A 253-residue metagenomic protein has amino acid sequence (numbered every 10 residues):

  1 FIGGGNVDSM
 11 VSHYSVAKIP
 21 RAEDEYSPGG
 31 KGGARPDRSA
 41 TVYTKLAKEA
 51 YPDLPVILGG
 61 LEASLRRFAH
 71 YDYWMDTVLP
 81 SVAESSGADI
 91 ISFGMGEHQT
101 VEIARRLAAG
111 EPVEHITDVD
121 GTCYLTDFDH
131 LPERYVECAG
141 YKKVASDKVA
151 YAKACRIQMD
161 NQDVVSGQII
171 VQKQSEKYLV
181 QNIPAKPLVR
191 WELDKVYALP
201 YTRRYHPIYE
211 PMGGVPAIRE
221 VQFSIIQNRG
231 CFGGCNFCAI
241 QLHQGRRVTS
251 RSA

Functional and structural regions predicted by a protein language model:
F1-Q174: Glycine-rich beta-alpha loop elements in corrinoid/cobalamin-binding modules across cobalamin-dependent enzymes
D147, K153-A253: Radical SAM [4Fe-4S] cluster-binding motif and immediate context
